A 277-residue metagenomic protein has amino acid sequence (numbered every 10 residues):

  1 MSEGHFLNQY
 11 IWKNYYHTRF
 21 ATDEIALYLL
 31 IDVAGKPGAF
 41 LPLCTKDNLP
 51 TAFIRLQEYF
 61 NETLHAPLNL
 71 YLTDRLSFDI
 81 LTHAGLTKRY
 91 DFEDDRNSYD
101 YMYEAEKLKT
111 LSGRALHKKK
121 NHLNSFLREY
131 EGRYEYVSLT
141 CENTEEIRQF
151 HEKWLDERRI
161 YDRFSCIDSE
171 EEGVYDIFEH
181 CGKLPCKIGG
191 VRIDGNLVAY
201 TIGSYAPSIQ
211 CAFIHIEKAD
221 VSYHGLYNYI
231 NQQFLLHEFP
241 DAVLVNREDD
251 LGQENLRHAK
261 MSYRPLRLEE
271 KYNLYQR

Functional and structural regions predicted by a protein language model:
M1-E3: Short Lys/Arg-enriched alpha/beta "domain-start" segment
H5-L76, R192-V221: Conserved donor-binding loop and adjoining core beta-sheet/short helix segment in diverse acyl/aminoacyl transferases
A66-A84, R96-Y99: Short, glycine/charge-rich beta-strand/loop segments that flank catalytic centers and engage negatively charged groups
N69-L70, E135-V137, L244-R247: Short catalytic-loop micro-motif centered on adjacent basic/acidic residues
S77-F92, N121, L251-L268: Conserved active-site alpha-helix within GNAT-family acetyltransferase domains
T87-D162: Acyltransferase donor/substrate-recognition loop-hinge adjacent to the catalytic core
E142, E146-N196: Short, conserved active-site entrance elements at the starts or edges of catalytic domains
C186-R277: Aromatic (often tryptophan-rich) hydrophobic motifs at membrane interfaces
